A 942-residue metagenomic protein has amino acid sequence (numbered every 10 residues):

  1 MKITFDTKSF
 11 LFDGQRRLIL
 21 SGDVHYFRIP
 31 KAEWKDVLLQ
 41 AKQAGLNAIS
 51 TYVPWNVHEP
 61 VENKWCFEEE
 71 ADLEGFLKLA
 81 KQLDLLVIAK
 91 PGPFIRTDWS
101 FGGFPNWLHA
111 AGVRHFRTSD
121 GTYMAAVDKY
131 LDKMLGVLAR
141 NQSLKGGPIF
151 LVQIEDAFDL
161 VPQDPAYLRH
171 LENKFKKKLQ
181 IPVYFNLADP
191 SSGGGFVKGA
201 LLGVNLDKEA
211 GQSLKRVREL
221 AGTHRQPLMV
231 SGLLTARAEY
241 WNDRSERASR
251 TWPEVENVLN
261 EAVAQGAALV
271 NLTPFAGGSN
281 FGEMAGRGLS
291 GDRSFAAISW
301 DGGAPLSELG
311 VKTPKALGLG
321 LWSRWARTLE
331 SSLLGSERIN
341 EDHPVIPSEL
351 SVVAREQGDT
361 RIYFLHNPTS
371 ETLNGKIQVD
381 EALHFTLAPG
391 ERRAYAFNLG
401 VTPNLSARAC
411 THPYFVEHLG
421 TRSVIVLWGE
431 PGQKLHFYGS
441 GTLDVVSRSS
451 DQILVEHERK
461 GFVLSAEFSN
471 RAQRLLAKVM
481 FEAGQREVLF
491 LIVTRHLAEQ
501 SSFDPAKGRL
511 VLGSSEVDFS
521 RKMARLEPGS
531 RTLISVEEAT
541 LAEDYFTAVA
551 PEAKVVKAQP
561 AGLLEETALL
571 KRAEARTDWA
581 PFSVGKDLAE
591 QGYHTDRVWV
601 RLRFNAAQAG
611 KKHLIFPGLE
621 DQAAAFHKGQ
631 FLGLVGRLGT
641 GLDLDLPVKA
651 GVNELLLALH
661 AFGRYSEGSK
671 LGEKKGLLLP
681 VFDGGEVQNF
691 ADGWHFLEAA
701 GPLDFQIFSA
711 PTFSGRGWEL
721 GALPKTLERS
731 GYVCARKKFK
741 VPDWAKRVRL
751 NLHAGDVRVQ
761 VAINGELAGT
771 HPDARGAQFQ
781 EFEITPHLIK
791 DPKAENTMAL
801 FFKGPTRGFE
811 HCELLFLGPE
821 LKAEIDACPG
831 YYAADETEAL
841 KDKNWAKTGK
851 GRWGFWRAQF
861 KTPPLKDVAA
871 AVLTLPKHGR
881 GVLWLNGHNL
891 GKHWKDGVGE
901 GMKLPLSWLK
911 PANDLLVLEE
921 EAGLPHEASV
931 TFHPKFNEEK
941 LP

Functional and structural regions predicted by a protein language model:
M1-K35, L39-Q43, H58-K64, E69-K78 (+6 more regions): Extended substrate-binding grooves/exosites of carbohydrate-active enzymes
D13, D380, F626-L632, A762-G769 (+1 more regions): Short strand-turn-strand beta-turns centered on an Asx-Gly dipeptide
Y26-Q43, E62-L79, T251-E254, Q608-L614 (+8 more regions): Aromatic- and glycine-enriched glycan-recognition loops and surfaces that form the carbohydrate-binding subsites
M124-Q153, D159, D164-L168, E172 (+12 more regions): Carbohydrate-binding surfaces of carbohydrate-active enzymes
W322, L642-V652, Q778-E795, F860-L865 (+1 more regions): Short, surface-exposed tryptophan/glycine-enriched loops that mediate extracellular molecular recognition
H594-N605, R729-K740, K850-P863, E900-M902: Short beta-strands within extracellular/lumenal beta-sheet-rich domains
G610-H627, L655, W718, F739-G765 (+3 more regions): Aromatic-lined ligand-binding clefts that engage carbohydrates, nucleic acids, or primary amines
Y665-A700, T806-D835, P925-P942: Exposed low-complexity, polar/acidic, P/S/T/G-rich flexible segments that act as propeptides, protease-susceptible
